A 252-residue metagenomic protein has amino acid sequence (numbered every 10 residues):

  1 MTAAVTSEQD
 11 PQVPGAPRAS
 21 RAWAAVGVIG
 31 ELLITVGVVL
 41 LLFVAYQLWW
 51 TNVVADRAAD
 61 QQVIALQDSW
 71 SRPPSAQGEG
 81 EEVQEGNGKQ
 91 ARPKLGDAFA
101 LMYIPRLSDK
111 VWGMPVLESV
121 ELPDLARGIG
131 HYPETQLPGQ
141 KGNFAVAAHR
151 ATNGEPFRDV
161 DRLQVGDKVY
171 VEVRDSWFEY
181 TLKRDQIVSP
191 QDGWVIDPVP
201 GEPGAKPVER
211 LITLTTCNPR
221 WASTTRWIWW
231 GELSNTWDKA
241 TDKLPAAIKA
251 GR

Functional and structural regions predicted by a protein language model:
M1-V26: Terminal targeting segments of Actinobacterial cell-envelope proteins
R21, G27-V28, V38-R252: Solvent-exposed, non-transmembrane regions of membrane-associated and secreted proteins
